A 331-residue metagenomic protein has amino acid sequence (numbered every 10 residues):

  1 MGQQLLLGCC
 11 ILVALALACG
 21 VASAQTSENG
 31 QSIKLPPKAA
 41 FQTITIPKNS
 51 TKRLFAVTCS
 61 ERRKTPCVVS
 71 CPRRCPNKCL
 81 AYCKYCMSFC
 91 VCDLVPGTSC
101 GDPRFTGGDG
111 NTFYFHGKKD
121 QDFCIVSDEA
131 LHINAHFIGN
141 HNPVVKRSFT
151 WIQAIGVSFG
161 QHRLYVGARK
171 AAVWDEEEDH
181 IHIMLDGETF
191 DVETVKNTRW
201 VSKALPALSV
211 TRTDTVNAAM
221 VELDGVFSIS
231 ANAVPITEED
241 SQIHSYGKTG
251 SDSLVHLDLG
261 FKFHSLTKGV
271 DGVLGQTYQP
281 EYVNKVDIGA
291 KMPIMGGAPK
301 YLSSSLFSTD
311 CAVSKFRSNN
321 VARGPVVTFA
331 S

Functional and structural regions predicted by a protein language model:
M1-L7: Bacterial N-terminal signal peptides that target proteins for export
G2, L12-S32: N-terminal signal peptide
Q4, T26, P37-K38, I294 (+1 more regions): Generic low-complexity segments that are intrinsically disordered, proline-rich and/or Lys/Arg-biased
C9-V13, D102-P103: N-terminal-proximal low-complexity accessory segments that begin disordered and transition into the first
T26-T51: N-terminal, immediately post-signal peptide pro-regions of secreted/luminal proteins
P47-L94: Secreted, short cysteine-rich peptides and small extracellular cysteine-rich domains stabilized by multiple disulfide
D93-S331: Von Willebrand factor type D
